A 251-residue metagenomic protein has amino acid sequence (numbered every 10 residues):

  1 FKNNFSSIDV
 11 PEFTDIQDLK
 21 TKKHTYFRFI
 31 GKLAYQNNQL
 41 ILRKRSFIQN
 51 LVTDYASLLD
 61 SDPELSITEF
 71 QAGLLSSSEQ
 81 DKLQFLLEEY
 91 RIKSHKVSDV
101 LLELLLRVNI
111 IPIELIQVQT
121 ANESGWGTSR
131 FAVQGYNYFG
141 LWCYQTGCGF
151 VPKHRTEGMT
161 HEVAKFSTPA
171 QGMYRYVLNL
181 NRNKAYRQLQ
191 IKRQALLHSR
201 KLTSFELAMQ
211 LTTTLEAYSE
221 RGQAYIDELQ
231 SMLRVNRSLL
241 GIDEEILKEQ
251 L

Functional and structural regions predicted by a protein language model:
F1-V118, N122-L251: Catalytic cores of secreted/periplasmic lytic hydrolases that degrade extracellular macromolecules
